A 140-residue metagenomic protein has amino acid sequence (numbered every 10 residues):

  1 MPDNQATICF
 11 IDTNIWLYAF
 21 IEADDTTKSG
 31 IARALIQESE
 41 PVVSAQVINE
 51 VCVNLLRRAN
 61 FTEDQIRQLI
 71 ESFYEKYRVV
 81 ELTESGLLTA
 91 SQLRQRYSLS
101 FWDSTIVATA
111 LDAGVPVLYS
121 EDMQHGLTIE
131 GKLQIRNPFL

Functional and structural regions predicted by a protein language model:
M1-N4, A108-L140: Acidic, PIN/NYN-like endoribonuclease modules and their adjacent C-terminal/linker elements
M1-V43, R58-Q65: Short, well-structured N-terminal submotif of metal-dependent ribonuclease cores
T13, A45-V53: Short, conserved active-site loops that position catalytic residues or coordinate cofactors/metal ions across diverse
T13, D103-S104: Conserved glycosyltransferase catalytic-site signature
Q46, E71-R96: Acidic catalytic patch
E50-R78: Active-site-proximal, substrate-binding regions of enzyme catalytic domains and RNA-binding/basic surfaces
